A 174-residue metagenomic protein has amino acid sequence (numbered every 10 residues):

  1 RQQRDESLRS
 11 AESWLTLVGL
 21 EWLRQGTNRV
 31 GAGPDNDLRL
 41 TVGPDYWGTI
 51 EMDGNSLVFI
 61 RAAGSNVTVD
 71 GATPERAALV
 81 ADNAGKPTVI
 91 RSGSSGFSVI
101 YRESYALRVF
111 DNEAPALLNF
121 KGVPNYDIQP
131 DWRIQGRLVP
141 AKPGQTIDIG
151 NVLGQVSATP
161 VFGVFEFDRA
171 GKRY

Functional and structural regions predicted by a protein language model:
Q2-G19: N-terminal pre-domain segments of enzymes
T16-V18, W22-R91, V99: Forkhead-associated
Q25, D45, Q129, P160-F162: Extracytoplasmic
N28, Y46, Y105, G163-F165: Residue-level detector of short, conserved catalytic/binding motifs and their immediate flanks
T88-I90, G163-R169: Short conserved beta-strand and strand-loop elements enriched in small hydrophobics with frequent Asp/Gly
G93-A158: Surface-exposed beta-loop interaction hotspot
A170-Y174: Short, intrinsically disordered, charge-balanced linker/junction segments flanking boundaries in proteins
